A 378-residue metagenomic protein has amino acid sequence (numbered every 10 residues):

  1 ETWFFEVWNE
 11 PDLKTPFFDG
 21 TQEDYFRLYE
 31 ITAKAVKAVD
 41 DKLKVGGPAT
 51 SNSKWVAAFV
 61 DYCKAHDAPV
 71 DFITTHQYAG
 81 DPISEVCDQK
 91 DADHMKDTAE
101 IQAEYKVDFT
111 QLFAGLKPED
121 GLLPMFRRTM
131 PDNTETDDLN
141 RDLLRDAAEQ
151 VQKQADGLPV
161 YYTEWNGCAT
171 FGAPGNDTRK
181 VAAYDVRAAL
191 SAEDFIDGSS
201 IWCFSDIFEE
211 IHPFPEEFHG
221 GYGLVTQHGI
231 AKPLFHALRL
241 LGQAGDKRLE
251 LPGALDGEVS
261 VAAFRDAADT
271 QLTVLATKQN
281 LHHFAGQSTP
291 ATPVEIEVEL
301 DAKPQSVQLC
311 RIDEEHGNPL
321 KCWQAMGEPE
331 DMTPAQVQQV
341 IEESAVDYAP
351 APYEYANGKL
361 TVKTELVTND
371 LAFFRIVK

Functional and structural regions predicted by a protein language model:
E1-P16, G20, A49-S53: Active-site mouth of glycoside hydrolases
V7-P11, P48-S51, T75-A79, T163-N166 (+3 more regions): Active-site-proximal beta-strand/loop segments in catalytic clefts of secreted hydrolases
L13-K14, S53-W55, G80-I83, G167-F171 (+3 more regions): Flexible loop/turn segments at secondary-structure boundaries
Q22-F195: Noncatalytic carbohydrate-binding groove/subsite architecture in carbohydrate-active enzymes
Y162-H283, Q287: Aromatic/acidic polysaccharide-binding cleft in carbohydrate-active enzymes
D256-E328, E365-F373: Carbohydrate-binding surface patches
D331-K378: C-terminal beta-strand-rich structural cap/linker in extracellular carbohydrate-active enzymes
